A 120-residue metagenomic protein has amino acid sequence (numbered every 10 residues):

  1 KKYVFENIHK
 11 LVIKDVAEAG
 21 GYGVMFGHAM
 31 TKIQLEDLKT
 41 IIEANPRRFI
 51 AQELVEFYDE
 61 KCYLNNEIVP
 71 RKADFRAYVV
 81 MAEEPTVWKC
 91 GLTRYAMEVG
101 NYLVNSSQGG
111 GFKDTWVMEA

Functional and structural regions predicted by a protein language model:
K1-F57: Active-site nucleotide/adenylate-binding loops and adjacent lid/helix of ATP-dependent enzymes
N7, N45, N65-N66, N101 (+1 more regions): Detector for Asparagine
G21, D59, E83-P85: Residue-level signal for secondary-structure boundary sites
G27-I41, V69-D74, Y78-A120: Extended active-site and interfacial segments that coordinate phosphate-rich ligands in large catalytic machineries
Q52-L54, K61, D114: A short glycine-rich, hydrophobically flanked beta-strand micro-motif that places a catalytic Asp/Glu for divalent metal
E56-R71: Catalytic and ligand-binding motifs that coordinate phosphates/metal ions in nucleic-acid-processing enzymes
